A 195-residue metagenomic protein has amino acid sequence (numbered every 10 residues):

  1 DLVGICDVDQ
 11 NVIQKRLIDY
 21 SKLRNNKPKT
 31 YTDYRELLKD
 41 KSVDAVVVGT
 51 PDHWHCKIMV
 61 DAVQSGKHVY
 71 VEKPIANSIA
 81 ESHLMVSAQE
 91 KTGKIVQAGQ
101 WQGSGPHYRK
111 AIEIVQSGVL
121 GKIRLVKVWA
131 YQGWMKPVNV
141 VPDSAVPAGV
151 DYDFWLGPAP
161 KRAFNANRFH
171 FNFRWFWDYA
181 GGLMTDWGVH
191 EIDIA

Functional and structural regions predicted by a protein language model:
D1-V71, A80-I95: N-terminal glycine-/serine-/threonine-rich beta1-alpha1-beta2 phosphate-ribose binding loop of Rossmann-like
I13, W54, Y70, H83 (+5 more regions): Tryptophan-centric aromatic hotspots in well-structured domains and transmembrane helices
I13-K15, D40, M135-P137, A163-N165: Short, solvent-exposed loop/turn elements at domain surfaces
T32, Q102-S104, A163: Redox-cofactor-proximal catalytic regions of oxidoreductases
H68-Y70, I75-F154: A contiguous active-site-proximal alpha/beta segment in oxidoreductase catalytic domains
A148-I194: Glycine-rich, aromatic-lined ligand/substrate-binding cores of catalytic and carbohydrate-binding domains
